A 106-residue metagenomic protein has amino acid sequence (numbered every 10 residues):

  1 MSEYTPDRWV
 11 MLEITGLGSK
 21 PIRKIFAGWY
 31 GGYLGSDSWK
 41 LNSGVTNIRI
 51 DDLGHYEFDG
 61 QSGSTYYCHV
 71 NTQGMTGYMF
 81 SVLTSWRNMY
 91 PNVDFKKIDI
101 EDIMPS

Functional and structural regions predicted by a protein language model:
M1-E57, Q61-S106: Cysteine-centric segments in proteins
